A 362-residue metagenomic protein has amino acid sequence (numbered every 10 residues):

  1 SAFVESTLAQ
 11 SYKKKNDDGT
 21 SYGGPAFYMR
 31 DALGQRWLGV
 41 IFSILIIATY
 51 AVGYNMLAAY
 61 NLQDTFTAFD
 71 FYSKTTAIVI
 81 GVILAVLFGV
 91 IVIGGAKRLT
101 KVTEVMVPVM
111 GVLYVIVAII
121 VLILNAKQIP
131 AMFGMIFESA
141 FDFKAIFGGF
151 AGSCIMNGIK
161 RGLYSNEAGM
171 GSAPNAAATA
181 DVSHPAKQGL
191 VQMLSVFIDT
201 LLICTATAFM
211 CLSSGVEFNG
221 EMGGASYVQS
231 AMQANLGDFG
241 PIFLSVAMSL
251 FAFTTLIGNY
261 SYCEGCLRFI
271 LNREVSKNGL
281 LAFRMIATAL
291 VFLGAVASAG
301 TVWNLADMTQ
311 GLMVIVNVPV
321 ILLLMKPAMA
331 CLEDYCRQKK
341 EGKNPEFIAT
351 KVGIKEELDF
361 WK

Functional and structural regions predicted by a protein language model:
S1-G19, P25-A26, R30-Y60, D64-I91 (+2 more regions): Helix-loop-helix module between adjacent transmembrane segments
A2-L33, E217-N235, G265-L271, E333-K340: Flexible loop linkers connecting adjacent transmembrane helices in multi-pass alpha-helical membrane transporters
F3-K13, D17, V117-M135, G149 (+2 more regions): Extracellular/periplasmic helix-exit of transmembrane alpha-helices
A32-V40, T76-I83, V182-S245, S249 (+3 more regions): Loop-to-transmembrane helix boundary motifs in multi-pass membrane proteins
L38-Y60, A77-A85, I93, V121-A131 (+3 more regions): Hydrophobic, membrane-embedded alpha-helices of multi-pass small-molecule transporters
I46, N61-F66, T76-I129, F133-F137 (+1 more regions): Membrane-interface loop-to-helix entry segments
V52-Q63, F88-K101, I120-M132, F209-L244 (+2 more regions): Transmembrane helix-loop junctions in multi-pass membrane proteins
K144, A282-E333, P345-K362: A generic transmembrane alpha-helix motif of multi-pass inner-membrane proteins
